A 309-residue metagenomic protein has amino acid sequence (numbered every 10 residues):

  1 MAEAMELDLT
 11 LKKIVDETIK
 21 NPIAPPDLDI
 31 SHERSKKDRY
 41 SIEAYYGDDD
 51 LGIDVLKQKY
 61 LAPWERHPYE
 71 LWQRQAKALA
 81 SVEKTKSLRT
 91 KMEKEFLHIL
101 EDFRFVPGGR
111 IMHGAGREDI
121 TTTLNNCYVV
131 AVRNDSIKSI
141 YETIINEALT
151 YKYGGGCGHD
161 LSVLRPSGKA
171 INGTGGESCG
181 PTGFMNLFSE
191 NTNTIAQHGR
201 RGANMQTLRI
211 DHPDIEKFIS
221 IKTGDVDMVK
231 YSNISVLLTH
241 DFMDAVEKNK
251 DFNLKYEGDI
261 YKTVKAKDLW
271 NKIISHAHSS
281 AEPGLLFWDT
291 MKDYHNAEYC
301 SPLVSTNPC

Functional and structural regions predicted by a protein language model:
M1-C309: Extended catalytic cores of very large enzyme megasubunits
